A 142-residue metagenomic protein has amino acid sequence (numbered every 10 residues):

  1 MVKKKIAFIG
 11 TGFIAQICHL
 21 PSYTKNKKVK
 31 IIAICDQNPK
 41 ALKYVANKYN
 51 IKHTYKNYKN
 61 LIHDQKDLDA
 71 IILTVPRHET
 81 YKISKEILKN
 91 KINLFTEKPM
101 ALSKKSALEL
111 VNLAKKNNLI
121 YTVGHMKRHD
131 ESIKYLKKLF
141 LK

Functional and structural regions predicted by a protein language model:
M1-Y49: N-terminal Rossmann-like dinucleotide-binding module
I14-A15, E79, L102, R128: Glycine-/small-residue-rich active-site loops that bind phosphorylated ligands and cofactors
A15, F95-T96, Y121-V123: Hydrophobic residues in well-ordered beta-strands that form the structural core
S22-N26, V45-Y49, E86-N90, S106-L113 (+2 more regions): Alpha-helical structural signal in soluble globular domains
N26, Y49, D64-Q65, D130: Acidic-histidine catalytic/liganding microenvironments
V29, D69, I92, L119-I120: Short, well-ordered coil/turn segments that N-cap beta-strands
H53-L113: Beta-loop-alpha module in the N-terminal Rossmann-like domain of NAD(P)-dependent dehydrogenases, especially those
A101-K142: A contiguous active-site-proximal alpha/beta segment in oxidoreductase catalytic domains
